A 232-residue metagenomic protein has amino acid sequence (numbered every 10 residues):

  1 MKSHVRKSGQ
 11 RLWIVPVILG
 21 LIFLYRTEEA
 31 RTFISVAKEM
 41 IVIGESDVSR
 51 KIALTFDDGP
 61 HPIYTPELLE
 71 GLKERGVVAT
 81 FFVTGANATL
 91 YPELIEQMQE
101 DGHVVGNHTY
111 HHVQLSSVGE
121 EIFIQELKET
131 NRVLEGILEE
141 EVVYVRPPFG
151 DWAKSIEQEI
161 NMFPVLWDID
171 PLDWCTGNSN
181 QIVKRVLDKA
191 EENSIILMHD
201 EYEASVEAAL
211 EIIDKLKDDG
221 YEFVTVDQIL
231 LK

Functional and structural regions predicted by a protein language model:
M1-L54, E70-A79, E191-K232: Terminal accessory/targeting
V17, E93, P148-F149: Hydrophobic residues in alpha-helical membrane-spanning segments
E29-V118, I122-F123, E129, V133 (+3 more regions): Active-site beta->alpha N-cap acidic-glycine motif
T89, V113-E222, D227-K232: Catalytic domains of cell-wall/extracellular-matrix polysaccharide-remodeling enzymes, centered on de-N-acetylation
